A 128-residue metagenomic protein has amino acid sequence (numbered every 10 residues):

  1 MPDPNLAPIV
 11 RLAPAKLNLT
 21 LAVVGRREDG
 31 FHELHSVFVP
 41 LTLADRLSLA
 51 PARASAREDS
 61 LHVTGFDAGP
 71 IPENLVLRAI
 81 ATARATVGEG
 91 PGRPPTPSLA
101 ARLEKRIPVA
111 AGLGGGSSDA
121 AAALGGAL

Functional and structural regions predicted by a protein language model:
M1-A111: ATP-binding N-lobe of GHMP and related small-molecule kinases
A111-L128: DPxDG-like acidic metal-binding loop motif
